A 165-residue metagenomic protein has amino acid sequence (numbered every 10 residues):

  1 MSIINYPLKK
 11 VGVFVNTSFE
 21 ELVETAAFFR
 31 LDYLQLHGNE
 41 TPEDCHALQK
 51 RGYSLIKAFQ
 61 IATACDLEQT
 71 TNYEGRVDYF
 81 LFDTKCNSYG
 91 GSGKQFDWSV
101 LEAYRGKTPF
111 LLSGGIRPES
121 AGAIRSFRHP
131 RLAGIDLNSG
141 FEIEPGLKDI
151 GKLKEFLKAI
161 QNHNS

Functional and structural regions predicted by a protein language model:
M1-S2, L48, R125, N138 (+1 more regions): C-terminal helical cap(s) of enzyme catalytic domains, especially alpha/beta-barrels
S2-A121: Conserved anion-binding
S2-N5, S126-R128, L132: Intrinsically disordered, low-complexity coil segments
L36-E40, K85-C86, G91, R128-L153: Glycine-rich phosphate-binding active-site loops on the catalytic face of alpha/beta enzymes
